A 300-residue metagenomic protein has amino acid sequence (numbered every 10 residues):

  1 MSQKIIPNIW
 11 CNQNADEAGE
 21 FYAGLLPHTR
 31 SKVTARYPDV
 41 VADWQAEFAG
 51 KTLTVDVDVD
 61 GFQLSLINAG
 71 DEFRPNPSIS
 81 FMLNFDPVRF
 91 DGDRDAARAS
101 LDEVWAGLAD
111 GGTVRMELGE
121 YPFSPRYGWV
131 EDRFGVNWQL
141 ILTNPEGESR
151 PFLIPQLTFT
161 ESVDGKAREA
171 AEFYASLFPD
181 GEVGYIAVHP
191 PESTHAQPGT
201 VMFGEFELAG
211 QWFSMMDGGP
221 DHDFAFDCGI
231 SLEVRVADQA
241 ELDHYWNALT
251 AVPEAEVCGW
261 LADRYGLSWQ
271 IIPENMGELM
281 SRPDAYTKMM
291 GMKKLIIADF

Functional and structural regions predicted by a protein language model:
M1-F21, L25-V40, T113, E117 (+3 more regions): N-terminal beta-strand motif that seeds the catalytic metal site of vicinal oxygen chelate
Q3, L53, P77-I79, P151 (+3 more regions): Residues that flank catalytic or metal-binding motifs in active/ligand-binding sites
C11, A15, G24-L25, D58-Q63 (+8 more regions): Vicinal oxygen chelate
K32-N76, W138-L140, V188-F224, W269-E274: Conserved short beta-strand elements that form part of the metal-binding/catalytic scaffold of enzyme active sites
F48-L53, R94-G107, G165-L177, P198-M202: Glycine-rich, flexible loop segments associated with nucleotide phosphate handling
A69, Y121, T158-T160: Active-site beta-loop-alpha junctions enriched in small/polar residues
D132: N-terminal basic, Ser/Thr-rich segments that initiate or prime the first beta/alpha elements at protein or domain
G135: Short, contiguous alpha-helical
